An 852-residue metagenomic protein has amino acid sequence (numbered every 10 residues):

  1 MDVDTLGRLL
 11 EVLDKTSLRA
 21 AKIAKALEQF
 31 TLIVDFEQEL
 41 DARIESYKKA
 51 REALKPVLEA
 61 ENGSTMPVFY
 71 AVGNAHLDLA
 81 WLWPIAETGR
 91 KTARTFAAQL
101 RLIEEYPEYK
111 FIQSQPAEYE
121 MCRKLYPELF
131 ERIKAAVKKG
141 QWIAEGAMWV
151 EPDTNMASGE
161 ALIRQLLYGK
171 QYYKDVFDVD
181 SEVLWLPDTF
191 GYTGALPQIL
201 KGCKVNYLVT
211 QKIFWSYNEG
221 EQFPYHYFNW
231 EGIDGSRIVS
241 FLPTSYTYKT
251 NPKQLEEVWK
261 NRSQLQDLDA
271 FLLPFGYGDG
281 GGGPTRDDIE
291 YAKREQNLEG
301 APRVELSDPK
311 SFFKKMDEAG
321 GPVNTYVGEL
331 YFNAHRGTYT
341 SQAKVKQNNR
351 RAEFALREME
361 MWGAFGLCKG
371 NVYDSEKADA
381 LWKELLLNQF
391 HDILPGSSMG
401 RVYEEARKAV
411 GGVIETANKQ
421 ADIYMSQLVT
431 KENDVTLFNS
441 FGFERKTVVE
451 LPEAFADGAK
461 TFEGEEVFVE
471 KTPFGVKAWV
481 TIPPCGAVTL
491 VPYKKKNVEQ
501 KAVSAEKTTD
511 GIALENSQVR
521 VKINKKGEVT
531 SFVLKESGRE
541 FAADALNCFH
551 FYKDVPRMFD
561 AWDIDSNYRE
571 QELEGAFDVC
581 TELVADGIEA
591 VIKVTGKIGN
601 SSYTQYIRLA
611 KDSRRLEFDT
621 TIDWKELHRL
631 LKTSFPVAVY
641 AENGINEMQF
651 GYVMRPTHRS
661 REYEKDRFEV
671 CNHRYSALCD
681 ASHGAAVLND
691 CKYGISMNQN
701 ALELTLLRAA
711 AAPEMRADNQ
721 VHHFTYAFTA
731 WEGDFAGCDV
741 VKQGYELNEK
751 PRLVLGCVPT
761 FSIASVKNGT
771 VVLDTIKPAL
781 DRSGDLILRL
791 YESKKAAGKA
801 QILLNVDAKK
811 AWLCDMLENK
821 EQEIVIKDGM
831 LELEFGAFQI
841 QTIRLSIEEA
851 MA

Functional and structural regions predicted by a protein language model:
M1-A75, E849-A852: Mature N-terminal, pre-catalytic/accessory segment of carbohydrate-active enzymes
R8-D35, H76, A80-L82, D234-V429 (+3 more regions): Catalytic grooves of carbohydrate-active enzymes
K55-Y70, R94-Y106, C122-E182, G191-G202 (+1 more regions): Catalytic alpha-helical scaffold of carbohydrate-active enzymes acting on polysaccharides/glycoconjugates
G73, I112-Y119, A147-V150, L184-T193 (+2 more regions): Short, solvent-exposed turn/loop segments enriched in Gly/Ser/Thr/Pro and often Arg
D78, L82-F96: Fold-level signature of zinc-dependent metallopeptidase catalytic domains
E131-Q141, E160, T193-Y248: Surface-exposed loop and adjacent secondary-structure segments within mature catalytic domains
T154-Y172, P243-S263, A590: Alpha-helical scaffold elements lining the catalytic groove of polysaccharide deacetylases
L196-K201, Q211-W215, P224-Y227, L242 (+9 more regions): C-terminal (or distal) subdomains of carbohydrate-active enzymes
